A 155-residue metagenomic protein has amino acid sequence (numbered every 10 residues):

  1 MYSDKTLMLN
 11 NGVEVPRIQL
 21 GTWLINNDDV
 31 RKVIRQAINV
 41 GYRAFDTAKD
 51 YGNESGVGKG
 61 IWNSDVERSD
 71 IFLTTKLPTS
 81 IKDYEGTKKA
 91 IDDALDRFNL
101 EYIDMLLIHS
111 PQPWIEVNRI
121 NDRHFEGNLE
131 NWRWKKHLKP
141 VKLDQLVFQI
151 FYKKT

Functional and structural regions predicted by a protein language model:
M1-I71, W132, K136-K139: N-terminal binding-site loop/beta-alpha segment at the start of enzyme catalytic domains that lines or forms
N10, T47, L77, D96 (+1 more regions): Short, flexible active-site loop motifs that bind/organize anionic cofactors or intermediates
V15-Q19, R43-A44, D70-K76, Y102-L107 (+1 more regions): Structural preference for beta-strand elements that scaffold enzyme active sites
P16-D28, K76-E85, R119-F125: Active-site mouth loops of central-metabolism enzymes
W23-I25, A48-D50, K76-S80, I108-P111 (+1 more regions): Active-site beta-loop-alpha junctions enriched in small/polar residues
E54-S55, I81-D83, I115-E116: Short active-site-adjacent helix-start/loop capping segments
N63-V66, K82, D96-L100: Short, charge-rich binding segments
T87-T155: Glycine/proline-rich, positively charged, aromatic-decorated active-site loop/lid region on the catalytic face
